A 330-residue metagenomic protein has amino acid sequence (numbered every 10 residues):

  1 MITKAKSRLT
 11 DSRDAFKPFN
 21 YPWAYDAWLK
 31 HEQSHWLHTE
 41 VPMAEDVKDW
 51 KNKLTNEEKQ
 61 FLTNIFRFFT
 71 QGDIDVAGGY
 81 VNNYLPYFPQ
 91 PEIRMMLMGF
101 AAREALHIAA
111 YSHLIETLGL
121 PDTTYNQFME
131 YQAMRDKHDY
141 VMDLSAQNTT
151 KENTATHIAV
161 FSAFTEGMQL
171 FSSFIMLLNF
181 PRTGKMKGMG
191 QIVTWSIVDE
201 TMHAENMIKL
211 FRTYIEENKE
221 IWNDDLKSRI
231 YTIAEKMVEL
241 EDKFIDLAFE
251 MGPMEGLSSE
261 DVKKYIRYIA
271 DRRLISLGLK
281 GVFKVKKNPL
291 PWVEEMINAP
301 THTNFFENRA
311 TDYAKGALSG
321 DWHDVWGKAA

Functional and structural regions predicted by a protein language model:
M1-A330: Non-heme di-metal
